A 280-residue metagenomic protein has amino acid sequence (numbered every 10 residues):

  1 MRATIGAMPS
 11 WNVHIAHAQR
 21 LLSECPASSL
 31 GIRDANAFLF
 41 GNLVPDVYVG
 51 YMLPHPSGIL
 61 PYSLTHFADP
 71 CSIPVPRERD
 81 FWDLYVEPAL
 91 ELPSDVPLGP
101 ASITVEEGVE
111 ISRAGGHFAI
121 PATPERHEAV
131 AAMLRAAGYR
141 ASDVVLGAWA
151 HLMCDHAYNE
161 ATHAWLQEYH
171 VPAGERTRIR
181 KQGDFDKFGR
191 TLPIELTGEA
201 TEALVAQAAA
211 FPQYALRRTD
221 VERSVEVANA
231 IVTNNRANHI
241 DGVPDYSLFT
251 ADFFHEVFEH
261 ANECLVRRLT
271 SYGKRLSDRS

Functional and structural regions predicted by a protein language model:
R2-S280: N-terminal leader/auxiliary helical segments
